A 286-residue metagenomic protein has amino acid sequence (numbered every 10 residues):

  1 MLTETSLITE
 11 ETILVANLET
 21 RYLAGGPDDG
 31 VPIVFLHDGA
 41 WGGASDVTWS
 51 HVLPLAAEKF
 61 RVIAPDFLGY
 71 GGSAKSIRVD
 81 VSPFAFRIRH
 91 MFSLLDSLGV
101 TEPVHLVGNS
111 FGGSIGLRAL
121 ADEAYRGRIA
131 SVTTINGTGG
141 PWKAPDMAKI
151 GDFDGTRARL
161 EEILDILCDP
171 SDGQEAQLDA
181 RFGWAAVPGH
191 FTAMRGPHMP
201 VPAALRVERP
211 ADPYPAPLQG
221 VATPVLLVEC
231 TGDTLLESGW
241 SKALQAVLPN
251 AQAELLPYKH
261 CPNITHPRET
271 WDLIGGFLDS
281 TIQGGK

Functional and structural regions predicted by a protein language model:
L18, L23-A74: Conserved HGGG/HGGXW glycine-rich cap/lid loop of the alpha/beta-hydrolase fold
A64-V107, Y125: Active-site loop/oxyanion-hole signature of alpha/beta-hydrolase fold enzymes
G108, G112, G116: Gly/Ala-rich beta-loop-alpha elbow adjacent to hydrolase catalytic centers
L117-D122, R126-E162: Flexible "cap/lid" loop of the alpha/beta hydrolase fold
K143, D154-Q219: Conserved alpha/beta-hydrolase catalytic His-Asp/Glu region
V221, L227-E229: Short beta-strand/loop motif that positions the catalytic acidic residue of the alpha/beta-hydrolase fold
G232-L236: Acidic catalytic loop of the alpha/beta-hydrolase fold
N250-K286: Catalytic active-site module of serine/aspartate enzymes centered on a nucleophile-bearing elbow/loop
